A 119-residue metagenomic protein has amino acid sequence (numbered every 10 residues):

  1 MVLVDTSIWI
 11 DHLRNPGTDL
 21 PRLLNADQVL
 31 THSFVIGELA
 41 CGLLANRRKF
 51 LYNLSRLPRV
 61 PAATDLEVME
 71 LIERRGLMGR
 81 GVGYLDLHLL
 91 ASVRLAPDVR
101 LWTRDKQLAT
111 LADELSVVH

Functional and structural regions predicted by a protein language model:
M1-F34, A40-Y52, P58, T110 (+1 more regions): Short, well-structured N-terminal submotif of metal-dependent ribonuclease cores
H12, T18, R59-H119: Active-site neighborhoods of divalent-metal-dependent phosphate/nucleic-acid chemistry enzymes
S33, G37, L87-L90: Non-catalytic, well-ordered alpha-helical scaffold segments
